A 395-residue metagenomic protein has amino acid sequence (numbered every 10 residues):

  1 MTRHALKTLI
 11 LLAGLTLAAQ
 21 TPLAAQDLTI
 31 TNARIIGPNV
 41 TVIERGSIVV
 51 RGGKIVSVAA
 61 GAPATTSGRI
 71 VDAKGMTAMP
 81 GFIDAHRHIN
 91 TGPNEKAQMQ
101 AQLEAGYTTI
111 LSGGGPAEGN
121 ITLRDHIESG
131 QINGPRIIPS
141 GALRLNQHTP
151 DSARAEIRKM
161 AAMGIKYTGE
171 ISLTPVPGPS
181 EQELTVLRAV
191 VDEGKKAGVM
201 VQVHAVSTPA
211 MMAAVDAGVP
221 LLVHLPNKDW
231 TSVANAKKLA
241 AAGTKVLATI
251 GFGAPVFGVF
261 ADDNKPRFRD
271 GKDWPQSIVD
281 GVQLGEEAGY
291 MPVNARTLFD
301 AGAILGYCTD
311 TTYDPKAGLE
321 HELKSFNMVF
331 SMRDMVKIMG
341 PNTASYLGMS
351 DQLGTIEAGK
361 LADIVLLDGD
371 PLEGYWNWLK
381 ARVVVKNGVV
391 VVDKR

Functional and structural regions predicted by a protein language model:
A5-K7, L12-L15, L23-G46, R51-G52 (+3 more regions): Active-site microenvironment of metallo-dependent hydrolases
A33, I48, G53, G75 (+13 more regions): Divalent metal-coordination and catalytic microenvironments
I35, N39-M79: Histidine-rich, glycine-flanked metal-binding segment
A73-A78, F82-A85, K96-V203, A234-W274: Divalent-metal coordination cores built from histidine and acidic residues
P93-E95, N120, E181, M211-G218 (+5 more regions): Histidine/acidic-residue-rich catalytic or RNA/ligand-binding cores of hydrolases and nuclease-related proteins
Q98, A155-E156, P209-M211, T231-N235 (+2 more regions): Short acidic active-site motifs
G164, V215-L222, A240-K245, G302-I304 (+1 more regions): Glycine-enriched alpha-helix->loop->beta-strand junction motifs that scaffold or abut catalytic
K196, S277, E287-P371: His/Asp/Glu-enriched, well-ordered alpha-helical/loop segment that forms or immediately abuts the divalent-metal
